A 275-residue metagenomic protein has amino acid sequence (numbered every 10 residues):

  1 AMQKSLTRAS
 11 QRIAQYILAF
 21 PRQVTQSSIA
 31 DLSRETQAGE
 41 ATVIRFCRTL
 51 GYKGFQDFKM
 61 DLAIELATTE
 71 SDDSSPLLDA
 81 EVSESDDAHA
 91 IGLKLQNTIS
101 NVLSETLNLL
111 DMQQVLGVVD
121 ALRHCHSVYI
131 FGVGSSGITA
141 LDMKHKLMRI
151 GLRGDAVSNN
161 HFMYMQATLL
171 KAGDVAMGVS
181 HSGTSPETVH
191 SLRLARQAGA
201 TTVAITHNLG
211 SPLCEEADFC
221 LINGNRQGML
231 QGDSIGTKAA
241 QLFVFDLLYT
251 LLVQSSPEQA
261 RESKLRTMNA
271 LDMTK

Functional and structural regions predicted by a protein language model:
A1-Q3: Short, Lys/Arg-enriched N-terminal segment that forms or immediately precedes the first helix of a structured domain
L6-Q11: Short helix-coil-helix linker/hinge
R12, A19-Q26, A30-Q113: HTH-adjacent hinge/linker in prokaryotic transcriptional regulators
R12-Y16, R45, D61, V102-E105 (+6 more regions): Alpha-helical scaffold segments in soluble metabolic enzymes
Q113-C125: Glycine-rich phosphate/diphosphate-binding loops that line cofactor/substrate pockets in enzymes
R123-F243, Y249-S256: Glycine-rich phosphate-binding loops that contact phosphosugars or nucleotide phosphates
E258-K275: A short, charged, Gly/Pro-tolerant segment at domain boundaries
